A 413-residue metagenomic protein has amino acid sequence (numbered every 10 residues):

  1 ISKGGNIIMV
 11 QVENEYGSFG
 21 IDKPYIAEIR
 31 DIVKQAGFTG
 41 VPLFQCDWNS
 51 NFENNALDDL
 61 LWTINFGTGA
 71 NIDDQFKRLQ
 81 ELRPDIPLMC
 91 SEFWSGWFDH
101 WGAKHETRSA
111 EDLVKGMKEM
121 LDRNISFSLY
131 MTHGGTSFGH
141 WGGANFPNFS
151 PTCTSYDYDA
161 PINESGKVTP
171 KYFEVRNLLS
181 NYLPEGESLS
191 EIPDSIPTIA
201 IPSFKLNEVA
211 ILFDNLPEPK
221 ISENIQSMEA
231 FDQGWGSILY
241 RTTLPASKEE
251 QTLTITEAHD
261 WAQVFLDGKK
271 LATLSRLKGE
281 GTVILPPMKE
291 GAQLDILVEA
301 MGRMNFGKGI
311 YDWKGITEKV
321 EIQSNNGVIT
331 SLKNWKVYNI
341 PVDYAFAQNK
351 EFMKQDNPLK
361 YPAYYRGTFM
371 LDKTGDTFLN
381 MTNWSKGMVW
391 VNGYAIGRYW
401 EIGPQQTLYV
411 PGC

Functional and structural regions predicted by a protein language model:
I1-D58: Active-site neighborhood of glycoside hydrolase catalytic domains
Q35-A36, G40, G69-N163, K167 (+2 more regions): Catalytic-core region of carbohydrate-active enzymes that cleave or remodel glycosidic bonds
F146-F149, H259, F265-G281, V391 (+1 more regions): Solvent-exposed beta-strand/loop surfaces of large extracellular or lumenal domains
T152-I211: Aromatic- and carboxylate-lined catalytic core of secreted/periplasmic carbohydrate-active enzymes
E208-R241, Y338-Y365: Edge strands and adjacent loops of beta-rich recognition modules
Y240-T242, G279-V283, Y365-G367, P404-L408: Short strand-edge motifs at loop-to-beta-strand transitions and within beta-strands of extracellular beta-rich domains
E250-F265, F369-N392, Y399-W400: Aromatic-lined ligand-binding clefts that engage carbohydrates, nucleic acids, or primary amines
E299-S331: Glycine/proline-rich low-complexity spacer/linker segments in large multi-domain proteins
